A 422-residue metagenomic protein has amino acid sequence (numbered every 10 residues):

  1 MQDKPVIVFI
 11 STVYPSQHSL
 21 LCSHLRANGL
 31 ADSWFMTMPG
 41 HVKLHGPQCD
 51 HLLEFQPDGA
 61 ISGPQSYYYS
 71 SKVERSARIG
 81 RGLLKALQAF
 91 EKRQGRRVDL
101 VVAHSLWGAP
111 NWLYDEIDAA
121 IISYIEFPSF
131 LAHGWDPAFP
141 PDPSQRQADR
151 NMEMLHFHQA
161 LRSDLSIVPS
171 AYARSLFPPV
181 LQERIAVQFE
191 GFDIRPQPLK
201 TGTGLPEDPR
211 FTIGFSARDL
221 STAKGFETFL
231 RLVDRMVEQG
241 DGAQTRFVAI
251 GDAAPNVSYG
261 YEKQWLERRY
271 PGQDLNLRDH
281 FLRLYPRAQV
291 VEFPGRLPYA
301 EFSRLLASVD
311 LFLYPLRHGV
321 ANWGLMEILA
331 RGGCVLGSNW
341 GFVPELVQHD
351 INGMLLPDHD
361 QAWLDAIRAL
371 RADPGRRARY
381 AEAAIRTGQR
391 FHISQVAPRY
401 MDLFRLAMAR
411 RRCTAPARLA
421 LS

Functional and structural regions predicted by a protein language model:
M1-Q48, D234-V237, R412-S422: N-terminal subdomain of nucleotide-sugar transferases
A60-Y69, I122-M154, V257-R268: Acceptor-binding helix/loop patch of EC 2.4 sugar-transfer enzymes, predominantly nucleotide-sugar-dependent
Q145-T201, P206-D208, T212: Donor nucleotide-sugar binding/catalytic pocket of nucleotide-sugar-dependent glycosyltransferases
G204-K224, L230-R235, F247-V248: Conserved donor-binding/catalytic core segment of Leloir-type glycosyltransferases
Y259-A300: Nucleotide-activated donor-binding/catalytic signature segment of Leloir-type glycosyltransferases, i.e., the conserved
L316-R317: Aromatic "clamp/platform" in nucleotide-sugar-dependent glycosyltransferases that forms part of the donor/acceptor
C334-G337, V347: Short hydrophobic beta-strand element within catalytic cores of glycosyltransferases and related nucleotide-activated
H349-D350, M354-D360, A369-P374: Conserved acidic donor-binding segment of nucleotide-sugar-dependent glycosyltransferases
